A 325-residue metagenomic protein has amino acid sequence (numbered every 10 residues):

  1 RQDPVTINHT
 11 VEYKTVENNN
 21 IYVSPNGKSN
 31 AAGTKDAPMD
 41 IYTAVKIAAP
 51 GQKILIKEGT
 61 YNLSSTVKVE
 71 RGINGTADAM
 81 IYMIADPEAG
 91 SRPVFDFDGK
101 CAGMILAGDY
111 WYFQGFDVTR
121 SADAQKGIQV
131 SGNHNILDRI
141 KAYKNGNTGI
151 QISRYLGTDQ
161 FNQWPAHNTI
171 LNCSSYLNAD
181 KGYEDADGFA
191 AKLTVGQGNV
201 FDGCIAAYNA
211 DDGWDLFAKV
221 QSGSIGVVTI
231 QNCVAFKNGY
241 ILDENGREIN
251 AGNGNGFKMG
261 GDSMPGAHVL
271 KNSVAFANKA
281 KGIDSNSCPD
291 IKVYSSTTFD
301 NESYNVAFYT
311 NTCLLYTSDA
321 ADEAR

Functional and structural regions predicted by a protein language model:
D3-Y13: C-terminal edge beta-strand
V23-L63, K68: Acidic Gly/Asp/Thr-rich repetitive segments characteristic of extracellular carbohydrate-active and adhesion proteins
A49, G72-I73, D78, G99-C101 (+19 more regions): Parallel beta-helix/beta-solenoid
K57, I84-D86, A107, T119 (+17 more regions): Feature marks extracellular polysaccharide-active and adherence modules
S64, N74-K126, A179: Right-handed parallel beta-helix/beta-spiral solenoid domain characteristic of secreted/periplasmic
S65-V67, F97-L106, S121-V130, G146-I152 (+8 more regions): Short glycine/acidic-rich loop motifs that flank beta-strands on beta-rich extracellular proteins
G157-Q163, N245-R247: Intrinsically disordered, low-complexity Ser/Thr- and acidic-rich flexible linkers and loops, especially at boundaries
Y316-R325: Single conserved hydrophobic/aromatic residue that forms the stacking wall/gate of nucleotide- or nucleobase-binding
